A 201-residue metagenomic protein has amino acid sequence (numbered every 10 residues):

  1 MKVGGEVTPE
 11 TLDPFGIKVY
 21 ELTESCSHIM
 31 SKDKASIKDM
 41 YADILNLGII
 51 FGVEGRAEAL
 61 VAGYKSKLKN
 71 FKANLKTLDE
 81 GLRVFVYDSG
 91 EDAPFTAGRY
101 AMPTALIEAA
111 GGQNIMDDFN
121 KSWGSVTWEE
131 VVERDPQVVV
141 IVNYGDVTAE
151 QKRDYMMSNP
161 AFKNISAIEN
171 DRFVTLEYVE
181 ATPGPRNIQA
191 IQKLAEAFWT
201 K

Functional and structural regions predicted by a protein language model:
M1-I50, W128-N164: Acidic/His-rich segments in extracytoplasmic proteins that coordinate ligands and/or metal ions
E6-V7, G98, V126, Q151 (+1 more regions): Generic recognition of short, well-ordered alpha-helical segments
T8-G90, M116-D118, D171-K201: Extracytoplasmic substrate-binding proteins
H28-I29, P94, G124, T148 (+1 more regions): Generic structural signal for helix capping and beta-alpha/helix-loop junctions
Y87-G90, F119-N120, P136, Y144-G145: Histidine- and/or cysteine-centered catalytic micro-motif in compact active-site loops
T96-W123: Alpha-helical, coiled-coil/dimerization segments enriched in small aliphatic residues
I107, N164-R172: Substrate-binding rim/cap in mid-to-C-terminal beta-strand-loop elements of soluble/periplasmic
